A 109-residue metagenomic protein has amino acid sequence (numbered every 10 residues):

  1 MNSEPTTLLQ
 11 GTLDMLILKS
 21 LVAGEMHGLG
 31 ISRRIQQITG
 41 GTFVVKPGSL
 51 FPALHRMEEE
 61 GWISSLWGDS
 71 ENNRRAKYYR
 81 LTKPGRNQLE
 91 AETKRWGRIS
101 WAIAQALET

Functional and structural regions predicted by a protein language model:
M1-N2: Intrinsically disordered, low-complexity and often Lys/Arg-enriched segments
T6-S49: N-terminal helix-turn-helix DNA-binding core of bacterial DNA-binding proteins
K19, R33, H55, E90 (+1 more regions): A cross-family signal for key residues in well-ordered alpha-helices that form functional helical elements
L50-M57: Basic amphipathic alpha-helical segments that dock to polyanions
E58-R75, R80: Beta-hairpin "wing" of winged helix-turn-helix
L81-G85: Accessory beta->alpha helical hairpin/"wing" motif in late/C-terminal subdomains of nucleic-acid enzymes
R86-T109: Amphipathic alpha-helical dimerization/coiled-coil segments that flank or bridge DNA-binding/regulatory modules
